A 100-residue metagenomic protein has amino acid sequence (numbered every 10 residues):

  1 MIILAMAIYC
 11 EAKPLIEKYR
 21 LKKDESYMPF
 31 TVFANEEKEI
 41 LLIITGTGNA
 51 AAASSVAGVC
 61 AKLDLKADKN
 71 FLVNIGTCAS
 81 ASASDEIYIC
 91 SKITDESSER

Functional and structural regions predicted by a protein language model:
M1-R100: Metabolite-binding pocket within alpha/beta catalytic cores that recognizes anionic/polar moieties
